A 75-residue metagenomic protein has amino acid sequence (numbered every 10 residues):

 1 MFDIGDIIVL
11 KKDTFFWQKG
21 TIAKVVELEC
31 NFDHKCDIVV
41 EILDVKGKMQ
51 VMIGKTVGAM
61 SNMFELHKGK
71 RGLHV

Functional and structural regions predicted by a protein language model:
M1-F16: Short coil-to-beta transition motif at edge beta-strands of beta-rich domains
T14, E29, D44-K46: Solvent-exposed strand-loop boundary residues in beta-sheet-rich modules
Q18-E29: Short beta-strand-centered aromatic/proline hotspots
D33-K35: Short acidic/glycine-enriched loop/turn segments that link adjacent beta-strands
V39-V75: Intrinsically disordered, low-complexity, charged/polar segments
